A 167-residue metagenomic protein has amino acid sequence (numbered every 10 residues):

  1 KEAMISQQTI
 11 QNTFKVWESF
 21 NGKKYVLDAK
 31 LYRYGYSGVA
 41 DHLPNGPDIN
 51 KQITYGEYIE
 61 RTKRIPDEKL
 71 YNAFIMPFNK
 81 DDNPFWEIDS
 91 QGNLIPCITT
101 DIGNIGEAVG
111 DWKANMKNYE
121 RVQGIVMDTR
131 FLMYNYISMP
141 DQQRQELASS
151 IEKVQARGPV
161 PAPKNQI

Functional and structural regions predicted by a protein language model:
K1-I167: Catalytic core segments in nucleotide and nucleic-acid processing enzymes
